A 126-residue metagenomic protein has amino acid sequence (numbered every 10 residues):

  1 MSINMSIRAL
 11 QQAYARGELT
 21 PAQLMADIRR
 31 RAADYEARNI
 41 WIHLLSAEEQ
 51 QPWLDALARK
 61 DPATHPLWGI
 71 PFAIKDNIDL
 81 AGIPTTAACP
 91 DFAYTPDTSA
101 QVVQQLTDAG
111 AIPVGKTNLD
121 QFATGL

Functional and structural regions predicted by a protein language model:
M1-P52: An N-terminal boundary/leader segment
I7, A58, S99-A100: Generic non-transmembrane alpha-helix signal with a bias for helix starts/N-cap capping motifs
Q11, P62, V103-Q104: Short glycine-/small-residue-rich flexible loop motifs, especially phosphate/cofactor-binding loops
A33, D55, T107-D108: Alpha-helix boundary recognition
Y35-R38, K60, A109: Structured helix-beta-strand junction loops
W53-D55, G125: Short, basic phosphate-binding NTP loop
A56-P71: Immediate post-signal peptide segment of exported/extracytoplasmic ligand-binding proteins
L67-L126: Short glycine/serine-rich loop/turn segments
